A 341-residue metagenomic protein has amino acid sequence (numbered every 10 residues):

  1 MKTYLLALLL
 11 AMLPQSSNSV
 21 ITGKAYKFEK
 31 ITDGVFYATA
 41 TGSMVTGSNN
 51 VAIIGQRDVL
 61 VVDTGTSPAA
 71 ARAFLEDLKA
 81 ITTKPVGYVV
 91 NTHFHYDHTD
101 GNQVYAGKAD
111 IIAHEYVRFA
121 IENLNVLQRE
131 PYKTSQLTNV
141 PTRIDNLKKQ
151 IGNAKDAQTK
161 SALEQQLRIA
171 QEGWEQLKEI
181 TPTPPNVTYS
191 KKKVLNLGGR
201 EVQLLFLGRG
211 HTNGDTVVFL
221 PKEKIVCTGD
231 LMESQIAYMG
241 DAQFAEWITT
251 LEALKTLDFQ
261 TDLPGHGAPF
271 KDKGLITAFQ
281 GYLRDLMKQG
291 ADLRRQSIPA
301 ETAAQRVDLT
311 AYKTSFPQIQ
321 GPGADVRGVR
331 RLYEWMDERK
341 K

Functional and structural regions predicted by a protein language model:
Y4-M12: Sec-dependent N-terminal signal peptides
S19, G23, E29-K30, E122-F206 (+2 more regions): Metallo-beta-lactamase
E29-D77, T216-D230: Conserved beta-strand hairpin/beta-sheet module of binuclear metal-dependent hydrolase folds, prominently
T41, T64-T66, F94, Y116 (+2 more regions): Active-site metal-binding loops of divalent metal-dependent hydrolases
Q56-V59, P68-A113, K255-L257: Active-site metal-binding motif and surrounding structural segment of the metallo-beta-lactamase
D110, A245-I298, T302: Divalent-metal (often Zn2+) His-rich catalytic cores of metallo-beta-lactamase-fold enzymes
E201-L257: Active-site-proximal loop/helix segments of hydrolase catalytic cores
R295-K341: C-terminal regulatory/interaction regions
